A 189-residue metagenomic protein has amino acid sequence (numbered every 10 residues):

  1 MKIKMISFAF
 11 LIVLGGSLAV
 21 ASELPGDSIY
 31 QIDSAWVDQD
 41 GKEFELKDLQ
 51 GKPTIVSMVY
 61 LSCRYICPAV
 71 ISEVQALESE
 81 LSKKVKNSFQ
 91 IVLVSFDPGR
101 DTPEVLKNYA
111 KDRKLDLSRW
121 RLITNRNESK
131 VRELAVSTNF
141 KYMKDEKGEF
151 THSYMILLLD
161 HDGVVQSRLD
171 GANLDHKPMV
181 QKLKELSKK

Functional and structural regions predicted by a protein language model:
M1-V37, L186-K189: N-terminal targeting signals for export/organelle localization
I29-Q31, L49-P53, K86-I91, D101 (+1 more regions): Extracytoplasmic
S34-T54: A short beta-strand-turn-helix
K47-P68, V74: Short active-site neighborhood of thiol/selenol oxidoreductases, capturing the structured segment around
P53, E78-V85, R113, A135-Y142 (+2 more regions): Sec/Tat-exported extracytoplasmic proteins
S72-L134: Structural microenvironment flanking redox-active thiols in thiol-disulfide oxidoreductases
W120, R132, V136-K144, E149-L157: Structural micro-motif
D145-K189: Thiol-/selenol-based redox modules, centered on thioredoxin-like and closely related oxidoreductase domains
